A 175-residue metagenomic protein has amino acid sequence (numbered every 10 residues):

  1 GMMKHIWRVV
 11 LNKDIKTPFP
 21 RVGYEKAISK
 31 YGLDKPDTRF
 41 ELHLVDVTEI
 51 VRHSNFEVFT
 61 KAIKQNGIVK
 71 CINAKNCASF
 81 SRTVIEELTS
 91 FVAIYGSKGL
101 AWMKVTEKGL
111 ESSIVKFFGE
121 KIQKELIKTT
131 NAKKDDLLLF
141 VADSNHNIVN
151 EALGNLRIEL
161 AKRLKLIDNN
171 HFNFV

Functional and structural regions predicted by a protein language model:
G1-V175: Class II aminoacyl-tRNA synthetase catalytic cores and aaRS-like
